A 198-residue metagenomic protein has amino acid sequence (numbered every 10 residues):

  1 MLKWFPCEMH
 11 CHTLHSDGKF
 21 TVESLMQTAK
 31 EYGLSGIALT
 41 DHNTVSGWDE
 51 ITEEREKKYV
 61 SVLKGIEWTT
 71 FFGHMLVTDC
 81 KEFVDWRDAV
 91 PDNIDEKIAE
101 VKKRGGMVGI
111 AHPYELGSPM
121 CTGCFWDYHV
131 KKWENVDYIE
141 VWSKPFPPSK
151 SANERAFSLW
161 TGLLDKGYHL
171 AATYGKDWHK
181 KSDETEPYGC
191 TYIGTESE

Functional and structural regions predicted by a protein language model:
M1-A111, L116-M120, W126-Y128, E134 (+3 more regions): A metal-dependent hydrolase metal-coordination microenvironment
A171, H179-E198: Catalytic cores of secreted or luminal carbohydrate-active enzymes
